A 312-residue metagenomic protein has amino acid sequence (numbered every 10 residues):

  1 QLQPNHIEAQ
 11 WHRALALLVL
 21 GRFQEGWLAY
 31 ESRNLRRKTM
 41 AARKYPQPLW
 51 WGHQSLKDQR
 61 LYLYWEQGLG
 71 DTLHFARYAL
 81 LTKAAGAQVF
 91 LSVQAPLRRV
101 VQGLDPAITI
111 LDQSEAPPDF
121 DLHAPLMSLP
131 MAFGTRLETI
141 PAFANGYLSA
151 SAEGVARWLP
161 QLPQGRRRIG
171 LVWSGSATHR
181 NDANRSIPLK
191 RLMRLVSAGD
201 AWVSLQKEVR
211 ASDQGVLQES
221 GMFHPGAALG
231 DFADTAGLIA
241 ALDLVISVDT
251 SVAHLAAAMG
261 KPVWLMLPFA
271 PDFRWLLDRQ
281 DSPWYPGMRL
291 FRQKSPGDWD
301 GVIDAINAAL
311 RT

Functional and structural regions predicted by a protein language model:
Q1-L244, D249-T312: Alpha-helical solenoid repeat scaffolds of the TPR/TPR-like class and their adjacent stem/linker regions that mediate
